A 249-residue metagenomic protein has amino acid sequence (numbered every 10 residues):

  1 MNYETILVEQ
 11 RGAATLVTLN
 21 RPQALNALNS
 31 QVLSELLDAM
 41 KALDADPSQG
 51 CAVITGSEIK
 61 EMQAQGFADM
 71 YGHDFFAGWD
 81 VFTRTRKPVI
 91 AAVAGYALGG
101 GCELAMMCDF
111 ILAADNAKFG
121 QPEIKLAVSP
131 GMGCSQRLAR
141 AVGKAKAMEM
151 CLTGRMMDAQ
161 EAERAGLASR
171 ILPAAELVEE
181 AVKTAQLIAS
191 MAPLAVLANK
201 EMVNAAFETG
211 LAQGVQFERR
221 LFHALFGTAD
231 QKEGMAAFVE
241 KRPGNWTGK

Functional and structural regions predicted by a protein language model:
M1-T55, Q65: Conserved CoA-thioester-binding segment of acyl-CoA-metabolizing enzymes
M1-Y3, A236-K249: Terminal low-complexity tails and localization/encapsulation signals of metabolic enzymes
V17, R21, L36, I54 (+5 more regions): Terminal peptide-recognition signature
A24, S34, K41, S48 (+4 more regions): Glycine- (often His-adjacent) and acidic-residue-rich active-site loop that binds/positions the CoA thioester
V32-E35, L104, L177, E218: Hydrophobic alpha-helical membrane-association signature
D80-V196, A224-T228, E233-A236, R242: Crotonase-fold acyl-CoA enzyme core
K200-T209: Short, charged, surface-exposed hinge/linker loops at domain edges that act as mobile lids or interdomain connectors
